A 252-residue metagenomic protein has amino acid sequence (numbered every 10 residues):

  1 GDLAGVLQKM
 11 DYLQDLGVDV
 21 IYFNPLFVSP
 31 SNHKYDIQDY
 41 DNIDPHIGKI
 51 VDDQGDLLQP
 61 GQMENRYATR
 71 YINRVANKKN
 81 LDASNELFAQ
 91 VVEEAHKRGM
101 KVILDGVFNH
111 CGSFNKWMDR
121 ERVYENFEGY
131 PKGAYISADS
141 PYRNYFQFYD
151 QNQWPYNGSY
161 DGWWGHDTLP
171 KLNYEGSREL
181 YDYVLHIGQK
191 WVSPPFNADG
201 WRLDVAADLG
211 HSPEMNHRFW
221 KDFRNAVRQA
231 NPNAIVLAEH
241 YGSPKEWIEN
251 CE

Functional and structural regions predicted by a protein language model:
G1-E252: Active-site and adjacent substrate-binding regions of carbohydrate-active enzymes
